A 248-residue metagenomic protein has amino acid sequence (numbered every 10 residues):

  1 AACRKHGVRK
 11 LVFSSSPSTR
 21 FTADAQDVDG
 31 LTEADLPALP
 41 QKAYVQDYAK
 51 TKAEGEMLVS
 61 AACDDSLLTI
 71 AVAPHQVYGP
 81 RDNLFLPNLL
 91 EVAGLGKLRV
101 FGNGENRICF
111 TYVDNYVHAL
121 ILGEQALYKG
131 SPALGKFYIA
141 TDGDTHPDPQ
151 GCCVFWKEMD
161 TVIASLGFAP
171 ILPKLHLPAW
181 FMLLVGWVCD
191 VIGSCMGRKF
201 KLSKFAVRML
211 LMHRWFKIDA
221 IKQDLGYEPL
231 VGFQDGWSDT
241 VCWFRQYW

Functional and structural regions predicted by a protein language model:
A1-D47: Conserved Rossmann-fold NAD(P)-dependent oxidoreductase catalytic core, especially the SDR/UDP-sugar
V12-S16, A73-H75, T141: Active-site beta-alpha turn of Rossmann-fold NAD(P)-dependent dehydrogenases/reductases
T19-F21, Q46-D47, L67-N88: Flexible, glycine-rich beta-alpha linker
K42-A73: Active-site Tyr-X1-5-Lys
Y44-Q46, H75-N83, N103-D114, Y128 (+2 more regions): Glycine-rich "substrate-gating" loop/helix at the edge of Rossmann-like oxidoreductase active sites
L90-L98, I108-F168: Alpha-helical substrate-binding/gating segment
V162, F216-D224, E228, G232-W248: Amphipathic terminal alpha-helices
A164-L211: Terminal hydrophobic/aromatic helix or amphipathic segment near a protein terminus
